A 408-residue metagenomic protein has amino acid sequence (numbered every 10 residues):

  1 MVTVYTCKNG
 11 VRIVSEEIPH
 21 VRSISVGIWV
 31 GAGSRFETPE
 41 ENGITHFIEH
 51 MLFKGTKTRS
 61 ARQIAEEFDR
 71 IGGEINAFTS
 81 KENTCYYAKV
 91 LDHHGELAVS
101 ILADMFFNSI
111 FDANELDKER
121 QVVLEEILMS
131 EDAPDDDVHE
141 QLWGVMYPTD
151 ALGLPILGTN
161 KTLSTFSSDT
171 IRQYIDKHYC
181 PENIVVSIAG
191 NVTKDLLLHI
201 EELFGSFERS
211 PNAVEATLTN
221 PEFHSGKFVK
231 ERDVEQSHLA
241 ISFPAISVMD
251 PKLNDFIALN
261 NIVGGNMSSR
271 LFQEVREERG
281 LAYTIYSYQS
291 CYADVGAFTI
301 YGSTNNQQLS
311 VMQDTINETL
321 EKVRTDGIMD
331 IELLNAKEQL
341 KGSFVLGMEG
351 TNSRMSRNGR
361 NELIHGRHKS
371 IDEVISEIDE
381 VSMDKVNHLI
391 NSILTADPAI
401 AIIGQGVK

Functional and structural regions predicted by a protein language model:
M1-S23: N- or domain-start disorder-to-order transition segments that initiate the globular core
T6, E17, Q63-N212, V229 (+3 more regions): Charge-rich, well-structured scaffold segments of protease-associated domains
V11, I24-V26, T84, S237-L239 (+2 more regions): Change "...and in nucleic-acid phosphodiester-cleaving endonucleases..." to "...and in nucleic-acid processing enzymes
H20, S25-K89, G265-L281: M16/MPP (pitrilysin/insulinase) zinc-metallopeptidase core fold and M16-derived inactive scaffolds
G27-W29, N212-S269, I402-I403: His/Glu-based metal-binding/catalytic segments typifying zinc-dependent metallopeptidases
F36-G43, D250-L259, V263, M267 (+2 more regions): Short alpha-helix boundary/capping segments
